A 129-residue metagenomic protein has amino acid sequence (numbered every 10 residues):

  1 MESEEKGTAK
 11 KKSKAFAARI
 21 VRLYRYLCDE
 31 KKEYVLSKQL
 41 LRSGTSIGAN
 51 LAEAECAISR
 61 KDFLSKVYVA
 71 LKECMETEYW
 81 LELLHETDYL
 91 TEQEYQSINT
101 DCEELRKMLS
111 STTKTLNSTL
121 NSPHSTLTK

Functional and structural regions predicted by a protein language model:
M1-K129: Short, C-terminally biased terminal segments at protein or domain edges
